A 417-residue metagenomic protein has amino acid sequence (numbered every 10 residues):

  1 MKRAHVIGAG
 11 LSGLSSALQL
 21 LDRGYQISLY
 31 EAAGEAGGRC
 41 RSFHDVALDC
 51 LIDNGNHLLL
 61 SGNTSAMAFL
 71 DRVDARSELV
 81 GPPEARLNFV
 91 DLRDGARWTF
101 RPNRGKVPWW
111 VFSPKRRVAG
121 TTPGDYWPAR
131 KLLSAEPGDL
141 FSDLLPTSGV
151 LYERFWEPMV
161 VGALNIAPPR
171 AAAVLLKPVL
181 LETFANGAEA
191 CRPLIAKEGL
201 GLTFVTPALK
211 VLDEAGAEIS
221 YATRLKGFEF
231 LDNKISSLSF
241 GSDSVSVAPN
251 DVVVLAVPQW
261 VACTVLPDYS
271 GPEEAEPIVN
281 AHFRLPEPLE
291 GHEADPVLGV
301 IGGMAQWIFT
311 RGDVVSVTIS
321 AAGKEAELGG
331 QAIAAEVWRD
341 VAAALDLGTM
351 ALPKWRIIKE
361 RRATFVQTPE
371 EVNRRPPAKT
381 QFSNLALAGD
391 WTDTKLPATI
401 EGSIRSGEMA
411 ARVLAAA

Functional and structural regions predicted by a protein language model:
K2-L29: N-terminal Rossmann-like FAD-binding beta1-loop-alpha1 element of flavoenzymes
S12, E35, W260: Conserved Rossmann-like nucleotide-cofactor binding loop
L21-V46: Glycine-rich FAD pyrophosphate-binding loop
R23, A85, T223-L345: Mid-domain catalytic core of redox enzymes that form a hydrophobic substrate pocket/lid adjacent to a catalytic redox
G38-G62, A129-R130: Glycine-rich active-site loop/strand segments that organize a redox cofactor
N63-M67, D71-L181, A190: Mobile amphipathic helical/loop "lid" adjacent to a hydrophobic cofactor/ligand pocket
R101-N103, W307-A417: Conserved flavin/dinucleotide-binding core of flavoenzymes
V179-S242: Helical element adjacent to the flavin cofactor pocket in flavoenzyme catalytic cores
